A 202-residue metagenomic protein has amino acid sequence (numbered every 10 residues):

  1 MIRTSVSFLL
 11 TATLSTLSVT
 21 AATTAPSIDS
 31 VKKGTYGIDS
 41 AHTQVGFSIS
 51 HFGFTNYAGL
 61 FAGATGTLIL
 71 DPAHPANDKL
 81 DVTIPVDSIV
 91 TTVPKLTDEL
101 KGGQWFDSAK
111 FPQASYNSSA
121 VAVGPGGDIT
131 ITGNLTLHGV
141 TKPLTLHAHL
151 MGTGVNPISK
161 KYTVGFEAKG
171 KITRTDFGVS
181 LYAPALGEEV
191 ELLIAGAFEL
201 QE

Functional and structural regions predicted by a protein language model:
M1-S5: Positively charged n-region of N-terminal signal peptides that target proteins for export
S7-T16: Bacterial N-terminal signal peptides
A21-E202: Low-complexity, acidic/polar, glycine-enriched regions of mature
